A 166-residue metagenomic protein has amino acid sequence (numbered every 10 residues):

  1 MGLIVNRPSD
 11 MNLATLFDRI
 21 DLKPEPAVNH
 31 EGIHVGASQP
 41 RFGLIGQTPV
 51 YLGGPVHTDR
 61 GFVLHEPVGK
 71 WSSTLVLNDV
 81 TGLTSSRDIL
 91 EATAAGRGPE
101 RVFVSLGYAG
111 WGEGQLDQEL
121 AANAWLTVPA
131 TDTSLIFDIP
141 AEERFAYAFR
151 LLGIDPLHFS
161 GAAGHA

Functional and structural regions predicted by a protein language model:
M1-V104, A109-A166: A short aromatic-anchored loop/beta-hairpin motif
